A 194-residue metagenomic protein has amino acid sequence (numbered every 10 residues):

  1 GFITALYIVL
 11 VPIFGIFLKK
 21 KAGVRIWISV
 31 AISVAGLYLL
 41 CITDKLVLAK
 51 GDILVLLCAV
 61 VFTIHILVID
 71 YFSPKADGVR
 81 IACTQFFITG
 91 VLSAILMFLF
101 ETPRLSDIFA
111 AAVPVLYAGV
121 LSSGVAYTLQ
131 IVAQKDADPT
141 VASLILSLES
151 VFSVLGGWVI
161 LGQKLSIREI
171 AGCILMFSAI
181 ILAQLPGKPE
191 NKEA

Functional and structural regions predicted by a protein language model:
G1-K20, C58, P139-W158: Specific alpha-helical transmembrane segments that line the substrate/conduction pathway and gating interfaces
I8-I13, T63, A94, G119-G124 (+3 more regions): Hydrophobic/small/kink-forming positions within alpha-helical transmembrane segments of polytopic membrane proteins
V11-I13, F17, V47-E101, V115 (+2 more regions): Transmembrane alpha-helical segments that form core, pore/gating elements of small-molecule transporters/exporters
F17-A22, F72, I81, A133 (+2 more regions): Hydrophobic/aromatic residues within transmembrane alpha-helices of multi-pass small-molecule transporters
A22-I42, F62, S93, R168-G187: Hydrophobic transmembrane alpha-helices of multi-pass small-molecule transport proteins
Y38-K50, M97-V115, W158, G162-R168: Membrane-interface helix termini and inter-helical loops of multi-pass transporters
K50-A59, L105-V125, L146: Loop-to-transmembrane-helix transition segments
A111-V113, L146-A194: C-terminal-most transmembrane helix of multi-pass membrane proteins
